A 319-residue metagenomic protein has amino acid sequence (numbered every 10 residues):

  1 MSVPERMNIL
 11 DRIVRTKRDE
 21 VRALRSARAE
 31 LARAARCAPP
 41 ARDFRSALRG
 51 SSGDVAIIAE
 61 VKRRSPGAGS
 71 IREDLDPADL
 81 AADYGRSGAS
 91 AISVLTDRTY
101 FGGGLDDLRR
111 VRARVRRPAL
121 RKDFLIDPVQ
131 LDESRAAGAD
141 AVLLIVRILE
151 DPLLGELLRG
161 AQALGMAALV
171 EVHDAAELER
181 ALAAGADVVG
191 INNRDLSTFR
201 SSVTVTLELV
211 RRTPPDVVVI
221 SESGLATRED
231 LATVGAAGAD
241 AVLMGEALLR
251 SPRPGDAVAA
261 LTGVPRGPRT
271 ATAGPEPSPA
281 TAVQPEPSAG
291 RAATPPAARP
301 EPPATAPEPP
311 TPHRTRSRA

Functional and structural regions predicted by a protein language model:
V3-D74: An N-cap/entry alpha-helix motif that binds or orients negatively charged groups
I13, A59, Y84, I92 (+5 more regions): Conserved, mostly hydrophobic/aromatic
R42-S46, S51-G53, F101-F124, V146-L149 (+3 more regions): Alpha-helix-loop-beta-strand connector modules within alpha/beta enzyme cores
I58-D76, R117-I126, V146, A167-E171 (+1 more regions): Active-site mouth loops of central-metabolism enzymes
P66-D74, L80-G102, E179-V210: Glycine/Thr-rich beta-alpha phosphate-binding loop at enzyme active sites
I126-A137, H173-A184, S221, L225-M244 (+1 more regions): Catalytic cores of alpha/beta
E133-P152, I191-F199, A237-V258: Glycine-rich phosphate-binding active-site loops on the catalytic face of alpha/beta enzymes
E208-R212, R250-A271, H313-R318: C-terminal helical cap(s) of enzyme catalytic domains, especially alpha/beta-barrels
